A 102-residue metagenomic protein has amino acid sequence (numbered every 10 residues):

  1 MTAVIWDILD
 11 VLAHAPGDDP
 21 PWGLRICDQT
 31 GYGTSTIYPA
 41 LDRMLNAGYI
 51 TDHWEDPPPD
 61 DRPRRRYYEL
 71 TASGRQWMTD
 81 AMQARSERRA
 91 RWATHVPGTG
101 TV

Functional and structural regions predicted by a protein language model:
M1-T36: N-terminal helix-turn-helix DNA-binding core of bacterial DNA-binding proteins
A3-W6, A47, R65: Structural motif
L9-L12, L41, L70: Generic leucine side-chain signal with a strong bias for well-ordered alpha-helical environments
I37-G48: Basic amphipathic alpha-helical segments that dock to polyanions
A47-R62: Beta-hairpin "wing" of winged helix-turn-helix
P59-M82: Basic, amphipathic "hinge/linker" alpha-helix immediately C-terminal to the N-terminal HTH DNA-binding motif
R75-V102: Amphipathic alpha-helical dimerization/coiled-coil segments that flank or bridge DNA-binding/regulatory modules
